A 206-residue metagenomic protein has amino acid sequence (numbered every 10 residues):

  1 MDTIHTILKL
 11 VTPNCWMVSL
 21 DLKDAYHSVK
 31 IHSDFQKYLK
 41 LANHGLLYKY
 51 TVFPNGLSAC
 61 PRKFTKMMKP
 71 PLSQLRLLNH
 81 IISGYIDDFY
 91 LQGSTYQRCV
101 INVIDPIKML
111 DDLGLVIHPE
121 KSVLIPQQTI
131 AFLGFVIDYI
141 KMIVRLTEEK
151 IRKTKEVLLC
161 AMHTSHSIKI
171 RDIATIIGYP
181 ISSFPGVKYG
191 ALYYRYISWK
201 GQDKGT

Functional and structural regions predicted by a protein language model:
M1-I31, I168, D172-I177: Conserved catalytic palm subdomain of right-hand nucleotidyl-transferase polymerases, strongest for RNA-directed enzymes
I7, D21, L41, G56 (+8 more regions): Mobile genetic element proteins and their domesticated derivatives, centered on retroelements and DNA transposons
L8-L10, I31-H32, P54-P61, S94-V100 (+3 more regions): Conserved, non-catalytic sequence blocks in retroelement Pol enzymes and Pol-derived host proteins
K9, K49, L124-T206: C-terminal reverse transcriptase regions that engage the nucleic-acid substrate
L22-Y26, G45, P54-A59, Y90 (+3 more regions): Short, flexible loop/turn elements at secondary-structure junctions
K23-Y48, R62-Q74, R145-K150, V187-A191 (+1 more regions): Reverse-transcriptase-like RNA-dependent polymerase core
P61-L110, P119: Active-site palm subdomain of RNA-directed nucleic acid polymerases
R98-L113, K141-I151: Helical (often loop-to-helix) elements that flank the catalytic cores of nucleotide-handling enzymes
